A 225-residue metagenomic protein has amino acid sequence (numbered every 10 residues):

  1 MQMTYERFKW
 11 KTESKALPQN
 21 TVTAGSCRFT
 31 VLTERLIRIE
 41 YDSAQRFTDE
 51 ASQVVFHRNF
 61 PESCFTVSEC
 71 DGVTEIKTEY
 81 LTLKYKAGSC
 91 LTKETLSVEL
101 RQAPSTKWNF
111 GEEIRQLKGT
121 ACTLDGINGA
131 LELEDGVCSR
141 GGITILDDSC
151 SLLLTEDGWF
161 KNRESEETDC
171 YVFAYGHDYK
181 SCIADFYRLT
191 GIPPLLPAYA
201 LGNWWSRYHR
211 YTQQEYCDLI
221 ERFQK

Functional and structural regions predicted by a protein language model:
Q2-A16: Short, Gly/Pro- and small/polar-rich lid/capping loops
Y5-R7, L32-D71: A low-complexity, Ser/Thr/Gly/Pro-enriched, surface-exposed linker/loop concept that marks segments flanking
E13-T21, D71-E75: Short, hydrophobic/aromatic-rich segments at coil-to-beta transitions
S68-A200, R207-Y208, I220-E221: Catalytic and substrate-binding clefts that recognize carbohydrates or anionic sugar/phosphate headgroups
Y208-Q214: Acidic-and-aromatic substrate-binding clefts and catalytic sites of carbohydrate-active enzymes
E215-K225: Catalytic domains of carbohydrate-active enzymes, especially glycoside hydrolases
